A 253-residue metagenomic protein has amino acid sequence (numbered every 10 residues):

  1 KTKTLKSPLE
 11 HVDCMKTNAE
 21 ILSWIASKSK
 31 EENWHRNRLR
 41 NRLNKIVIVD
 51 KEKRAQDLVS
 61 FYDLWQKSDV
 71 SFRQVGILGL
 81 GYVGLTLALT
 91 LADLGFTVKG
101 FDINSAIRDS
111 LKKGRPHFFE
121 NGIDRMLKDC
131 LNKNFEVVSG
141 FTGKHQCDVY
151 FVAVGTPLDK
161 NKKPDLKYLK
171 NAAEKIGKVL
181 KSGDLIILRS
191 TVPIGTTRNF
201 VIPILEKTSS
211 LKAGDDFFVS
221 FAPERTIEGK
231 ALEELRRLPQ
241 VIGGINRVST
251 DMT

Functional and structural regions predicted by a protein language model:
K1-K3, H11-D50, S60-D69: The conserved cystathionine-beta-synthase
T4, H11, N18-E20, R125-E136: Short, basic, helix/turn surface patches
T4-K6, H145: Short loop/helix-cap segments at secondary-structure boundaries that form the rim of catalytic
K6, W65, D109: Nucleotide phosphate-binding site architecture
K51-E52, N104: Residue-level recognition of short loop/turn positions
A55-L58: Short glycine-/small-residue motifs
V70-T253: Structural/interface elements that position substrates and couple domains in central-metabolism enzymes
